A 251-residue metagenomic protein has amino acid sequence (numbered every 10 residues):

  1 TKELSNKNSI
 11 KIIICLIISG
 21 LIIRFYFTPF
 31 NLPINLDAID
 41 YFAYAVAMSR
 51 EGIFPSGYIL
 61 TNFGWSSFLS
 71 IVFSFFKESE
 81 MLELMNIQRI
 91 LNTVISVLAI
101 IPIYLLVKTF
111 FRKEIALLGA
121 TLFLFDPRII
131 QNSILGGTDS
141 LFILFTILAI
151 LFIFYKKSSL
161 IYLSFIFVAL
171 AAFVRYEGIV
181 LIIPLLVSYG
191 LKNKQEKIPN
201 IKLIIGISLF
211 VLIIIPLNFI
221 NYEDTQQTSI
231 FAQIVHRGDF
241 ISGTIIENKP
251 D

Functional and structural regions predicted by a protein language model:
T1, Y155-S159, L181-V211, I215 (+1 more regions): Perimembrane helix-loop-helix junctions
N8-N35, F125, I207-D224: Transmembrane signal-anchor helices characteristic of membrane glycosylation enzymes that use polyprenol
I14, I18, I87-F110, L148: Transmembrane-helix motifs of polytopic, lipid-linked glycan transferases
I17-I23, G119-L124, L151, V168-A172: Short helix- or helix-capping micro-motifs that position conserved polar/aromatic residues at function-defining sites
I23, N200-D251: Membrane-lumen/periplasm interface segments of specific transmembrane helices in polyprenyl phosphate-linked
F27-L36, S49-S70: Membrane-proximal lumenal/periplasmic loop motifs of glycosylation machinery
N35-L36, T61-N62, R128-L141: Short acidic/glycine- and proline-prone juxtamembrane loop motifs at membrane-interface regions of multi-pass membrane
I59, F63-S67, K77-I101, N132: Loop-to-helix entry region of an early transmembrane alpha helix in multi-pass inner-membrane enzymes
